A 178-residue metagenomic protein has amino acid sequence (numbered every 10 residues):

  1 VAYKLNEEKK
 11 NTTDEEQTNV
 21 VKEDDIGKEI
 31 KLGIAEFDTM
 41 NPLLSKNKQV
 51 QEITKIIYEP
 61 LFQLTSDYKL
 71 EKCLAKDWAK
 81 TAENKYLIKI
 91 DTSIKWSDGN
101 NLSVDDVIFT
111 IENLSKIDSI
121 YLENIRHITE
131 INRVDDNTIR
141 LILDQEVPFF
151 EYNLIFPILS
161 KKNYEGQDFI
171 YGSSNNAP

Functional and structural regions predicted by a protein language model:
V1-N6: Sec-dependent N-terminal signal peptides of Gram-positive bacterial secreted proteins and lipoproteins
E7-T39, E52-K55: N-terminal, intrinsically disordered, polar/charged segments of Gram-positive cell-envelope systems that serve as
G33-T81, E112, N176-P178: N-terminal lobe/hinge region of extracytoplasmic solute-binding protein
F37-T39, Y68, I94-K95, E146-F149: Solvent-exposed loop/turn segments at secondary-structure junctions within structured extracellular/periplasmic domains
D77-D118, V134, R140: Aromatic- and charge-enriched surface segment that lines or borders ligand/interaction sites
D98-N101, F149-L154: Solvent-exposed, non-transmembrane alpha-helical starts
L154-P178: Gly/Pro-rich hinge or "lid" segments in bacterial periplasmic/extracellular proteins
